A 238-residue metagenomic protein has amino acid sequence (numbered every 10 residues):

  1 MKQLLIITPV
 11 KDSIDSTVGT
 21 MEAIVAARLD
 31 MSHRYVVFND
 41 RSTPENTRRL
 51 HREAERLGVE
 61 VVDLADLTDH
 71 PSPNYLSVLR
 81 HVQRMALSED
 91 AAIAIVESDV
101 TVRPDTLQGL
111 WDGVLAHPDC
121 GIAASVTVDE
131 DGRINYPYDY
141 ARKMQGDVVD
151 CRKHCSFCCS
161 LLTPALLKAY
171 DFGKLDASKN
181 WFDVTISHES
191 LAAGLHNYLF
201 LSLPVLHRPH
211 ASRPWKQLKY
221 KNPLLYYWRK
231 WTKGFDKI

Functional and structural regions predicted by a protein language model:
S13-A27: Short, well-formed alpha-helical segments that are part of the catalytic scaffolds of diverse glycosyltransferases
F38-L50: A conserved acidic beta->alpha catalytic loop
R56-E89: Active-site-proximal specificity loops/subdomain of glycosyltransferases
D90-T101: Short beta-strand-to-loop acidic/aromatic patch adjacent to the donor-nucleotide binding site
A123-N135: Short beta-strand-to-loop element that shapes/binds the nucleotide-sugar donor at the catalytic cleft/hinge
K143-L162: A recurrent flexible, glycine/aromatic-enriched loop bordering the glycosyltransferase active site that acts as
S178-T185: Acidic donor-binding loop at a coil-to-helix junction in glycosyltransferase catalytic cores that engages
Y198-L218: Active-site donor/metal-binding and catalytic loop motifs of nucleotide-sugar-dependent glycosylation enzymes
